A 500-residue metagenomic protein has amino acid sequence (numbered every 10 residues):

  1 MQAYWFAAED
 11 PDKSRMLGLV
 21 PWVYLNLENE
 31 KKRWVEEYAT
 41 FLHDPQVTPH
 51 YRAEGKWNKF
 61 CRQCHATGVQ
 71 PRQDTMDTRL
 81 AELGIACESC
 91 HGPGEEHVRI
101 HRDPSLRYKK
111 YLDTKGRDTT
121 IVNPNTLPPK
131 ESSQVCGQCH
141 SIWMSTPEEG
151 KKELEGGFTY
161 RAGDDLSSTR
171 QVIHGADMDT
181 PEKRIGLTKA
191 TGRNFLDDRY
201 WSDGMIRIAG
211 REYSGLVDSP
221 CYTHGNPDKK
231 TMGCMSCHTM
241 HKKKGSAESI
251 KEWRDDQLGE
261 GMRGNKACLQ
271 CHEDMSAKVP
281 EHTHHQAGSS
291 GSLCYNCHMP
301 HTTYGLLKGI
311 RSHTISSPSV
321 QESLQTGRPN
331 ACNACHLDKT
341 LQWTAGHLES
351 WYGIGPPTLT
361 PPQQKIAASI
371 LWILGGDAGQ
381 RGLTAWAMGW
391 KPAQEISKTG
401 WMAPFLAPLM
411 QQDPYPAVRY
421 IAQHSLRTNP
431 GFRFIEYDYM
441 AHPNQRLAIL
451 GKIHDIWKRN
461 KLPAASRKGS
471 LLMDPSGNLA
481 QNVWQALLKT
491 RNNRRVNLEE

Functional and structural regions predicted by a protein language model:
M1-L17, P21, N26, K31-V47 (+3 more regions): Primarily the internal scaffold of c-type cytochrome electron-transfer domains, especially repeated/multiheme c-type
G376-D377, D413-Y415: Short inter-helical turns and helix N-cap capping residues of alpha-solenoid HEAT/ARM repeat scaffolds
R381, V418-R419: Residue-level detector of extended alpha-helical repeat arrays and alpha-solenoid scaffolds
A387-W390, H424-T428, I456, D474 (+2 more regions): Core register positions within helices of long alpha-helical scaffolds
A393-Q394, G431-I435: Alpha-solenoid helical repeat scaffolds
S397-P404, Y437-A441: Short sequence/structural elements of tandem HEAT/ARM alpha-solenoid repeats
M410, R427-G431, D438, H442-N444: TPR/TPR-like (Sel1-like) alpha-helical repeat modules
S466-E500: Eukaryotic intrinsically disordered, low-complexity regulatory tails and linkers enriched in charged/polar residues
